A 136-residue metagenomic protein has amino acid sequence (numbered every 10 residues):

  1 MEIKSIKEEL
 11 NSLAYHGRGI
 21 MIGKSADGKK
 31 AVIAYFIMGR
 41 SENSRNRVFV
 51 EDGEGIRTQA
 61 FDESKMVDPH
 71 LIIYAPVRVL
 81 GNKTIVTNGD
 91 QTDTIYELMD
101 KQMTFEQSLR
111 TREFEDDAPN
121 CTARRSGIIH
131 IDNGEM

Functional and structural regions predicted by a protein language model:
M1-M136: Conserved short alpha-helical segments that host acidic/polar catalytic motifs at enzyme active sites
